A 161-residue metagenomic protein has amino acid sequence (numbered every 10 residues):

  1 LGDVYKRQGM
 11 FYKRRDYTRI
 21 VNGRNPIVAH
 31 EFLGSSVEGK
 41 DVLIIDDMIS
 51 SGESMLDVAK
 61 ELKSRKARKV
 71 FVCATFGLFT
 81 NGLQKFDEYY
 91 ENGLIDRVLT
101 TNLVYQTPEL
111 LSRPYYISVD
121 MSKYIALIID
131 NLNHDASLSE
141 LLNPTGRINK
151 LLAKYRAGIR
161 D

Functional and structural regions predicted by a protein language model:
L1-Y5: Short, small-residue-biased leader/transition segments that mark boundaries at the very start of proteins
G9-E38, K60-D161: PRPP-dependent phosphoribosyltransferase catalytic core
S36-D57: Oxyanion-binding "anion nests"
